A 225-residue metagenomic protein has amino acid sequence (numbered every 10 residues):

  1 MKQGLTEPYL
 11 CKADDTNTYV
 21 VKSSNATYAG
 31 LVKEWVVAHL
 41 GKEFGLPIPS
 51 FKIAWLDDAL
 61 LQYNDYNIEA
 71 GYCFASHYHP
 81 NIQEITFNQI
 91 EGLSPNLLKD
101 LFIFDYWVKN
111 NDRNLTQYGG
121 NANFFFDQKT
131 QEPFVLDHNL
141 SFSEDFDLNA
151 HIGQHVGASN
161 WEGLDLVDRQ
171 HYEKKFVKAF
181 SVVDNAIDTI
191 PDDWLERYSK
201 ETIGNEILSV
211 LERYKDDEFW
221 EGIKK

Functional and structural regions predicted by a protein language model:
M1-K225: Phosphate/dinucleotide-binding and metal-coordinating scaffold of catalytic cores in nucleotide-dependent enzymes
